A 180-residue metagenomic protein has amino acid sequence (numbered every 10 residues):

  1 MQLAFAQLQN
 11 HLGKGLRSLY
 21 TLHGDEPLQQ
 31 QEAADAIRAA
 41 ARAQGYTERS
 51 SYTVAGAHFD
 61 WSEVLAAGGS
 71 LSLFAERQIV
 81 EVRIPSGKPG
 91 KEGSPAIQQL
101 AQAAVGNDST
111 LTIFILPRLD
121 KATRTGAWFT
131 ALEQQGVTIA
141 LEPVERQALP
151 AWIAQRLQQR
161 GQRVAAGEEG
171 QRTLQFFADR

Functional and structural regions predicted by a protein language model:
M1-R180: Conserved beta/loop motifs at nucleotide-recognition and modification sites
